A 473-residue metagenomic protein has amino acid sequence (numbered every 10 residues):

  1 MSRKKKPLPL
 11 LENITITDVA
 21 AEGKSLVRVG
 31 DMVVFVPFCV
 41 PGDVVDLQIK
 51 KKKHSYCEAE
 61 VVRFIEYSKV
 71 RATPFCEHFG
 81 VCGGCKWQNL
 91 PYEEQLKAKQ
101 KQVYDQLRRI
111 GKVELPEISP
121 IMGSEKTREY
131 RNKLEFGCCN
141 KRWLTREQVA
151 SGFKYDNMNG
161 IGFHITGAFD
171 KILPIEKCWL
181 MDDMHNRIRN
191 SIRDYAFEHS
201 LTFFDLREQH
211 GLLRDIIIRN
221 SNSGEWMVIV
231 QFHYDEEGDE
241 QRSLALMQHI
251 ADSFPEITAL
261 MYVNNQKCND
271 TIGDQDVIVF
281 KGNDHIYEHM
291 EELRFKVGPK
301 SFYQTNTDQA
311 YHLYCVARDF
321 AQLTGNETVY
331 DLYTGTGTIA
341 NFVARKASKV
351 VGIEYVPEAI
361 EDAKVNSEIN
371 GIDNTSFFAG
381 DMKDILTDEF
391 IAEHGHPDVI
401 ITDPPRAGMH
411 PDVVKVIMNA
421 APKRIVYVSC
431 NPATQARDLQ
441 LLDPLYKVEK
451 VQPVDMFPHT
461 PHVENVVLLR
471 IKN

Functional and structural regions predicted by a protein language model:
M1-H78, S376, D384: Terminal RNA-binding accessory module
S2-N13, D18-G23, E237-N473: Rossmann-like S-adenosyl-L-methionine
S25-G30, G162-I165, I229-Q231, A363: Short, acidic/hydrophobic/Gly-rich beta-strand patch recurrent on exposed beta strands that often constitutes part
G42, M181, N306: Short, conserved phosphate/pyrophosphate- and ester-handling motifs at nucleotide-, phospho-/glycolipid
V62-T73, G80-T202: Extended interfacial segments that mediate partner engagement and assembly in macromolecular machines
D170-R214, Y234-M261: Internal alpha/beta scaffold segment
I218, G224-H233, R294-G298: Short, aliphatic-rich beta-strand segments
